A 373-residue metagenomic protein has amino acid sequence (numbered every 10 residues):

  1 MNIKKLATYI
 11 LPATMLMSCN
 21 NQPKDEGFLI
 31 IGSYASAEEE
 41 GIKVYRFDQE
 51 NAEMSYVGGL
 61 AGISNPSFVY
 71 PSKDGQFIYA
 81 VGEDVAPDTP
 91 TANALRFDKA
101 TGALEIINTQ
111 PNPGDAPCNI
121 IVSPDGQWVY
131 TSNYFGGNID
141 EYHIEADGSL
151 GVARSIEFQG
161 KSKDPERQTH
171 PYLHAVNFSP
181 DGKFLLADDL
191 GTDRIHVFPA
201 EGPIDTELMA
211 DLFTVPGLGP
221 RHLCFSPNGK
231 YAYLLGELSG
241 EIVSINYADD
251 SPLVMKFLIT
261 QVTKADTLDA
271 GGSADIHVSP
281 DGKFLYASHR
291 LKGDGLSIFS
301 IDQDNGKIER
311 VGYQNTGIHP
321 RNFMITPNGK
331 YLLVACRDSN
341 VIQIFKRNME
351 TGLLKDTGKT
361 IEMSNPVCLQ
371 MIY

Functional and structural regions predicted by a protein language model:
M17-S18: C-terminal motif of bacterial Sec signal peptides marking the signal peptidase cleavage site
A35-E38, E83-D88, F135-N138, T192-R194 (+3 more regions): Short glycine/acidic-enriched loop and turn motifs that connect beta-strands
E38, I63-D74, P113-P124, Q159-D181 (+4 more regions): Beta-rich, blade/repeat-based domains predominating in secreted/periplasmic proteins but also intracellular
R46-A52, L95-G102, Y142-G151, P199-D205 (+3 more regions): Short loop/turn segments immediately following beta-strands, especially the blade-tip and inter-blade linker loops
S55-A61, E105-Q110, R154, G160-E166 (+4 more regions): A short beta-strand motif characteristic of beta-propeller blades
Y56-G126: Blade-loop segments of beta-propeller domains
G102-A175: Asp-box/WD-like beta-propeller blade repeats and closely related beta-sheet repeat scaffolds
